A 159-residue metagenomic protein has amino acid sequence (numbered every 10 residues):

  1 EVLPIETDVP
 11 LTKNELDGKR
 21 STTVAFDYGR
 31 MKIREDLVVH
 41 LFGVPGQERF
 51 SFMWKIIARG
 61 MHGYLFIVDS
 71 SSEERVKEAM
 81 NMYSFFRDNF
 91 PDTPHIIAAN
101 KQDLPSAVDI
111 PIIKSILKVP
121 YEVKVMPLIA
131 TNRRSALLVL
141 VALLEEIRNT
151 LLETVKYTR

Functional and structural regions predicted by a protein language model:
E1-P10: A conserved segment at the C-terminal end of the G1
V9-R49: Switch I (G2) and immediately adjacent beta-strands of P-loop GTPase domains
T23, K32-E35, I56-G60, R87-D92 (+1 more regions): Conserved catalytic network of the ASCE P-loop NTPase/AAA+ motor domain
D27-Y28, S51-I56, S84: Conserved alpha-helical scaffold flanking the Walker A/P-loop in AAA+ ATPase domains
V38-S70, E74: Helix-adjacent hinge/juxtasegments
F50-S51, M80, A107, R133: Structural motif corresponding to alpha-helix initiation and N-cap regions
Y64, V68-Y121: Conserved C-terminal guanine-recognition region of P-loop GTPase G domains, centered on the G4
D103-R159: Canonical P-loop GTPase G-domain recognition
